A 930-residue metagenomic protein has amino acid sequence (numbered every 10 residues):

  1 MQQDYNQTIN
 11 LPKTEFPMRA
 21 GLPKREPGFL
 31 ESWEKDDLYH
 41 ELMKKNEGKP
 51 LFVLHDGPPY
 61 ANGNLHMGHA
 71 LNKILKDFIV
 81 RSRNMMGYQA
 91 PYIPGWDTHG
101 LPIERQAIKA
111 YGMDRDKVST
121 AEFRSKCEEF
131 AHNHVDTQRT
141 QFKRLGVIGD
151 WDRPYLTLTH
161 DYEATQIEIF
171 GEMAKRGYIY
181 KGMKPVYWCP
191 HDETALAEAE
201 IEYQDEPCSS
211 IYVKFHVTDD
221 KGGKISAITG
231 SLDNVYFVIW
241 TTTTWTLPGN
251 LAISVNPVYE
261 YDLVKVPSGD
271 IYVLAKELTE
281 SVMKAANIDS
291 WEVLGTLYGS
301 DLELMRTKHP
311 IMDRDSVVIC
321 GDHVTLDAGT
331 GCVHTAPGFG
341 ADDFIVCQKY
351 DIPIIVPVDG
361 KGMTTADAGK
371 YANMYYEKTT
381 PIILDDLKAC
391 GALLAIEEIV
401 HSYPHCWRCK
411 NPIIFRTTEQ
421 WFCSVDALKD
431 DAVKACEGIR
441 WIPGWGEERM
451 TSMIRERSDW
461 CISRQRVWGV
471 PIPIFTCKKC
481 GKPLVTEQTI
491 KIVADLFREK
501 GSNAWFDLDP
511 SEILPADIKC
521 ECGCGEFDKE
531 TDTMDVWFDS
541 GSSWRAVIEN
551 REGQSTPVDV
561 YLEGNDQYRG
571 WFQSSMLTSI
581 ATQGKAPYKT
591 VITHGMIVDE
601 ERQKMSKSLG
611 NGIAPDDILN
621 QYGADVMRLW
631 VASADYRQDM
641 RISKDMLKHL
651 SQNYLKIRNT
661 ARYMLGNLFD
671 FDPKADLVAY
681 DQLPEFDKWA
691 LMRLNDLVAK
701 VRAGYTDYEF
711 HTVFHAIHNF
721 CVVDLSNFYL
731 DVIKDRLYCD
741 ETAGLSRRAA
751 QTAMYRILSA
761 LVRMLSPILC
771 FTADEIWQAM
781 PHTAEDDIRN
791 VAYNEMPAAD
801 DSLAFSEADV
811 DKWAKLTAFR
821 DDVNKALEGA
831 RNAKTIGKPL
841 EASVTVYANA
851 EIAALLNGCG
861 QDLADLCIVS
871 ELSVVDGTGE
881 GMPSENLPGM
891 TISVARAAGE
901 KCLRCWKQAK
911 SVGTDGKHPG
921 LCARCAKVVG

Functional and structural regions predicted by a protein language model:
Q2-E15, R19-L22, S32-D36, I108-P248 (+15 more regions): Residue patterns forming the tRNA-binding/recognition surfaces of aminoacyl-tRNA synthetases and related DALR
K44-Q106, Q166, I239-L247, V318-Y350 (+3 more regions): N-terminal catalytic cores of NTP/NDP-binding nucleotidyl/phosphoryl-transfer enzymes
N46, P50-G57, M67-L71, L75 (+18 more regions): Secondary-structure capping and boundary motifs in well-ordered enzyme cores
D97, V186, P190, L196-Q204 (+7 more regions): Acidic, turn-prone loop/beta-hairpin segments
C189, C406, C477, D517-E521 (+2 more regions): Short cysteine-rich clusters marking metal-coordination/redox-active sites
E193, Q465, G481, G523-C524 (+2 more regions): Cys/His-coordinated zinc-binding microdomains
K214-D219, Y350-G362, R466-W468, E487-D639: Alpha-helical recognition segments enriched in aromatics with Gly/Pro capping that present substrate-recognition
P248, A252, Y259-C332, A341-I345: Protease-associated
